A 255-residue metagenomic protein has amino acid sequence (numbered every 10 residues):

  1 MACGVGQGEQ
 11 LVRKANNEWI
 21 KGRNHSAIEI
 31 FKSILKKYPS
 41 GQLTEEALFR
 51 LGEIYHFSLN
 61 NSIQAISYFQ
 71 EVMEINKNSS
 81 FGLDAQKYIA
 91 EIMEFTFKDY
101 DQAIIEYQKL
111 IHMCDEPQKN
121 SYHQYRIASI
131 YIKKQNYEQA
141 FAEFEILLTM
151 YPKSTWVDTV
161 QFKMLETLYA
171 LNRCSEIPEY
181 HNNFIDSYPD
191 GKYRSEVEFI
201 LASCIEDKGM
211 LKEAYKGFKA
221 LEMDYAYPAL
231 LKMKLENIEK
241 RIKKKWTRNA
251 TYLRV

Functional and structural regions predicted by a protein language model:
A2-V255: Acidic, polar-rich low-complexity tracts and alpha-helical solenoid repeat scaffolds
